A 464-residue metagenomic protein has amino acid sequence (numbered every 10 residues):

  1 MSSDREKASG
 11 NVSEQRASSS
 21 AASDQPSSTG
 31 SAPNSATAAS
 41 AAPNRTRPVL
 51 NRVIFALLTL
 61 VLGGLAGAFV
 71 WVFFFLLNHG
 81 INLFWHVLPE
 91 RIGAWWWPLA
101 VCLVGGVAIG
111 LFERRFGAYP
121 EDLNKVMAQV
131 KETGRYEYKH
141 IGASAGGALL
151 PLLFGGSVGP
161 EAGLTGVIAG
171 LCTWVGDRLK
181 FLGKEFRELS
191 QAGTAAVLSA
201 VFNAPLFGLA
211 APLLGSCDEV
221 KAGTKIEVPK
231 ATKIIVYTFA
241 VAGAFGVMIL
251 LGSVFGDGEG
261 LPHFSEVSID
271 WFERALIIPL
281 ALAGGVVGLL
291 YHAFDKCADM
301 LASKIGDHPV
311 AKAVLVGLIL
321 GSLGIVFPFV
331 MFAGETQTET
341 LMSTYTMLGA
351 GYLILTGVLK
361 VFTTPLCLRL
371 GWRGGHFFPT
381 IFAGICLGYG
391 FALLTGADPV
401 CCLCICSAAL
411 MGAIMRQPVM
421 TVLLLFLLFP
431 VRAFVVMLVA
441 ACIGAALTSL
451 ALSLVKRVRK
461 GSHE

Functional and structural regions predicted by a protein language model:
S2-E464: Alpha-helical transmembrane segments and immediately membrane-proximal extracytoplasmic
